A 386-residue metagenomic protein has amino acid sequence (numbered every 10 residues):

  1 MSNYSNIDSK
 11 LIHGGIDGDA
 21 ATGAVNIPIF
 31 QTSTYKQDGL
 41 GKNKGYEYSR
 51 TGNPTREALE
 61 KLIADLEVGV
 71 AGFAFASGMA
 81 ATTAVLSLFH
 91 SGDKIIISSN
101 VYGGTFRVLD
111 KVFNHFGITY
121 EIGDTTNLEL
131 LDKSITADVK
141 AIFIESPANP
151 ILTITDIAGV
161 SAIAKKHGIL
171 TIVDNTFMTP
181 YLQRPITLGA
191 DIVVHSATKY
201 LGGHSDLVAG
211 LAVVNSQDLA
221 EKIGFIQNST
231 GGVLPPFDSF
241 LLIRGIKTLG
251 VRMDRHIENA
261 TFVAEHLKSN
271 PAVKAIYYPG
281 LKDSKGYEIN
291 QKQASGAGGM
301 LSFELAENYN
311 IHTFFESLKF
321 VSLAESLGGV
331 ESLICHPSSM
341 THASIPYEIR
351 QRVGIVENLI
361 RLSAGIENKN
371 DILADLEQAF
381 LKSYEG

Functional and structural regions predicted by a protein language model:
M1-N53, L59-L62, I360: N-terminal "arm"/small-domain region of PLP-dependent enzymes with the aminotransferase-like
S2, H13, F73-N270, Y277 (+1 more regions): Conserved PLP-enzyme active-site core in the AAT-like
K10-V25, Y309-I349: C-terminal core of ALDH-fold dehydrogenases
T34-T83, S87-L88, G104-K111: Conserved N-terminal alpha-helix of the aminotransferase class I/II PLP-enzyme fold
D110, T119, K133, A137 (+4 more regions): PLP-dependent enzyme catalytic core of the Aspartate aminotransferase-like
T230-G231, L318-G328, A379-G386: A common structural junction motif
L242-V251, G298-A306, R361-G365: Short, well-ordered beta-strand elements within core beta-sheets of diverse protein domains
T261-E325, I345-Y347, Q351: Conserved small-domain helix->loop->beta segment predominantly found in fold-type I
